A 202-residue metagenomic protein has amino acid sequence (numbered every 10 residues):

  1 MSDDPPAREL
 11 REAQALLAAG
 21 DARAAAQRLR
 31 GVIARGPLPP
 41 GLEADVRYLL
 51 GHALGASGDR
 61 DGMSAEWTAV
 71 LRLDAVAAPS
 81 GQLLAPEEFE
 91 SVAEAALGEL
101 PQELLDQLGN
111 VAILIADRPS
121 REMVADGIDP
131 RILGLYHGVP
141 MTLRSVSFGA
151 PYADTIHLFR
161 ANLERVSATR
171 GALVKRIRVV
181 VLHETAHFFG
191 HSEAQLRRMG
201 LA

Functional and structural regions predicted by a protein language model:
R23-A24, D61: Residue register within tetratricopeptide repeats
R30-A34, L71-R72: Amphipathic alpha-helical segments of tetratricopeptide repeats
Y48, H52-P79: TPR/TPR-like (Sel1-like) alpha-helical repeat modules
I132-R178, F188-A202: Active-site scaffold of zinc-dependent metalloenzymes
